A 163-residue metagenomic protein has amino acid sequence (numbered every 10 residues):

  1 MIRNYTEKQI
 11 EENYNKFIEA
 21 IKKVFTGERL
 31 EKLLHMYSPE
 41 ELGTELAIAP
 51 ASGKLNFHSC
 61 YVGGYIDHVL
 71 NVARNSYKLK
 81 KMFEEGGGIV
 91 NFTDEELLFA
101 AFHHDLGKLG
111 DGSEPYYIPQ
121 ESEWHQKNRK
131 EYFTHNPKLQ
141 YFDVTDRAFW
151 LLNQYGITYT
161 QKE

Functional and structural regions predicted by a protein language model:
M1-P50: Non-catalytic interface/linker regions that flank or bridge core catalytic/transmembrane domains
N13, R29-L33, H68, T93 (+1 more regions): Residue-level detector of well-ordered alpha-helical segments, enriched for hydrophobic/aromatic packing positions
G53-V62, D67, R74, L79-E163: Divalent metal-dependent catalytic cores for phosphoryl transfer on phosphate-bearing substrates
